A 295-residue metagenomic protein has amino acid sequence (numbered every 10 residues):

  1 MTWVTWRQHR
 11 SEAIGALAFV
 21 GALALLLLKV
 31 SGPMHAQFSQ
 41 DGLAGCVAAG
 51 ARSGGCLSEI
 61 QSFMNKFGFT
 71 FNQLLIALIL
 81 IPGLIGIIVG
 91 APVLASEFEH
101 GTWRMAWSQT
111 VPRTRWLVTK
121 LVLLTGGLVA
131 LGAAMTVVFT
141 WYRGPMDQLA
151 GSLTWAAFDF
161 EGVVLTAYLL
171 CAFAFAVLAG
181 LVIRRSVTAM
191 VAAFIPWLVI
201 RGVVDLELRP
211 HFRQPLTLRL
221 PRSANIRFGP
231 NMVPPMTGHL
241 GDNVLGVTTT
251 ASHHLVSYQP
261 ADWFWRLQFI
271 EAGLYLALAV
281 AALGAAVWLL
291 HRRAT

Functional and structural regions predicted by a protein language model:
M1-G21: Aromatic- and glycine-rich beta-strand/loop motifs that create alpha-glucan
R10-I14, L78-I81, R113-T140: Selective transmembrane-helix segments that form parts of the transport pathway or gating/packing helices in multipass
G21-K29, N65, N72, V122-R184 (+3 more regions): Secretory targeting signals
L26-K66, L149-L153, M190, I195-L289: Terminal transmembrane helical anchor/hairpin motif
N72-F98, T102: Long, hydrophobic alpha-helical segments
N72-L75, L84-I88, A157-E161, L267 (+1 more regions): Short alpha-helical transmembrane interface motifs in multi-pass membrane proteins
G86-G90, A134, F175, A282 (+1 more regions): Hydrophobic/aromatic residues in alpha-helical transmembrane segments
V93-L123, L290: Helix-loop-helix units of permease transmembrane domains in multi-pass membrane transporters, especially ABC
